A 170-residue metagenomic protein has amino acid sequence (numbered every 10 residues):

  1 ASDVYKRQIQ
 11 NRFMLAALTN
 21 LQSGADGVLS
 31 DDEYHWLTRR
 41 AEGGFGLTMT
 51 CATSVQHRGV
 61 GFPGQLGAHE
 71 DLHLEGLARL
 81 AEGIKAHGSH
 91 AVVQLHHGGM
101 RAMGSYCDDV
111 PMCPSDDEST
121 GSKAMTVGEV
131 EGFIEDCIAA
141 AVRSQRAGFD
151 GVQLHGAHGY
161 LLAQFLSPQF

Functional and structural regions predicted by a protein language model:
A1-Y5: Short, small-residue-biased leader/transition segments that mark boundaries at the very start of proteins
R12-M14, L47, H90-V92, G151-Q153: Structural preference for beta-strand elements that scaffold enzyme active sites
L15, R40, G44, I84 (+2 more regions): Conserved, mostly hydrophobic/aromatic
T19-D31, Q65-A68, T120-D136: Active-site mouth loops of central-metabolism enzymes
H35-Q56, R146-G151: Catalytic domains of carbohydrate-active enzymes, especially glycoside hydrolases
M49-L74, L95-C107, L154-F170: Glycine-rich, proline-tolerant flexible connector loops at the mouths of alpha/beta enzymes
L66-A91: Alpha-helix-loop-beta-strand connector modules within alpha/beta enzyme cores
E82, H90, H96-F149: Non-globular sequence segments
